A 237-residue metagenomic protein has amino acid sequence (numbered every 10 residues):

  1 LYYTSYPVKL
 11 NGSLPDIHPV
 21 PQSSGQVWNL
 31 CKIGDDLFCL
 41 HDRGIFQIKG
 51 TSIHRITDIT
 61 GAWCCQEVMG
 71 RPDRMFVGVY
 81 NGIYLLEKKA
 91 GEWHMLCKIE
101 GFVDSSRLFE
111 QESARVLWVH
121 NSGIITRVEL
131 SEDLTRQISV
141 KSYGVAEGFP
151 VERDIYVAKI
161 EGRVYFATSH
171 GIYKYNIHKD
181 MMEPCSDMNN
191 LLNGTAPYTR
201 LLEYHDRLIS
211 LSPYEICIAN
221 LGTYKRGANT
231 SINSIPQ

Functional and structural regions predicted by a protein language model:
L1-Q237: Carboxylate-rich, polar loop motifs that coordinate divalent cations or form catalytic acidic clusters
